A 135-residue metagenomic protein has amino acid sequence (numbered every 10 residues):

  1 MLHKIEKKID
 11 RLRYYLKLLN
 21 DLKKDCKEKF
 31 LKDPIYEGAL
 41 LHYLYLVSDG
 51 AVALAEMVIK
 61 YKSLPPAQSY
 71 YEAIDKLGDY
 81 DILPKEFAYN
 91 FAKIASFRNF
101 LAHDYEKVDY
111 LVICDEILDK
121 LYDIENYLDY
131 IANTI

Functional and structural regions predicted by a protein language model:
M1-I135: Solvent-exposed interaction patches of small proteins and small membrane subunits
